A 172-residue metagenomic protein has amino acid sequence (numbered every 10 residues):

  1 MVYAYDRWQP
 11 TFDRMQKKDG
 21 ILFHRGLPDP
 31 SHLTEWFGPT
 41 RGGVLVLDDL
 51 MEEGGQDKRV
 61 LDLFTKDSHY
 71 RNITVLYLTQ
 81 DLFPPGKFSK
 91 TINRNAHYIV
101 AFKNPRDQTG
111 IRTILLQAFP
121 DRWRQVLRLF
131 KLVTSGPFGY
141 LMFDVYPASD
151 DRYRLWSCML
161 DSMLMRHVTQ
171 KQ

Functional and structural regions predicted by a protein language model:
M1-Y3: Conserved catalytic segments around the Walker B and adjacent sensor/switch elements of P-loop NTPase domains
D6-V126: Conserved P-loop NTPase motor cores
Q56, D62, Y98, G110-Q172: P-loop NTPase motor core of the ASCE superfamily
